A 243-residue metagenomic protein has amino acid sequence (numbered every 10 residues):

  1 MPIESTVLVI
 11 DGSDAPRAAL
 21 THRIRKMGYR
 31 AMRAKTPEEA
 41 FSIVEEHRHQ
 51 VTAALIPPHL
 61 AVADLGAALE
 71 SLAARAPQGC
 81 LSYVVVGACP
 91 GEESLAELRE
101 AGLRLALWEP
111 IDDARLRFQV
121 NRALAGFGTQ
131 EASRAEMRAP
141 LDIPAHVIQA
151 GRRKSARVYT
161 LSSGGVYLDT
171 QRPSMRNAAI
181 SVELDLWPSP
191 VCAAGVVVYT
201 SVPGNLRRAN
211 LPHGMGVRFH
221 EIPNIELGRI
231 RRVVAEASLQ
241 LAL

Functional and structural regions predicted by a protein language model:
M1-L243: Structured alpha-helical
